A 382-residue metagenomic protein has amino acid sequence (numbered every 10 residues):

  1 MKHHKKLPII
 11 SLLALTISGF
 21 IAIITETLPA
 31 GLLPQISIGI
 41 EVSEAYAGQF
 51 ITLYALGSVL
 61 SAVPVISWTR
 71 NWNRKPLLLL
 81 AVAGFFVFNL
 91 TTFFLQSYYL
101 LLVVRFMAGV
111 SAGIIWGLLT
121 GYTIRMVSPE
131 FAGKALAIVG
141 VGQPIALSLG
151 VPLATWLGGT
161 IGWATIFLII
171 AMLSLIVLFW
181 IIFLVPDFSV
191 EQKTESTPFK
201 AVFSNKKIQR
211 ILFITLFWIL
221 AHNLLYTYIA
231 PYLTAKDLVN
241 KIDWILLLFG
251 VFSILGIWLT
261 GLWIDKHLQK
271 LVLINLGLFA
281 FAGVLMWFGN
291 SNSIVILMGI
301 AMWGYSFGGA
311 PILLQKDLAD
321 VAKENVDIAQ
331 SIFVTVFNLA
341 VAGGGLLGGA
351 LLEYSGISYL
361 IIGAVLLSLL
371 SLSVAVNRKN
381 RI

Functional and structural regions predicted by a protein language model:
E41, N73, F94-L100, G289-S291: Helix-breaking motifs and short loop linkers at transmembrane-helix boundaries and internal kinks in secondary membrane
L60-Q96: Conserved MFS/SLC helix-loop-helix module at the cytosolic interface between two early adjacent transmembrane helices
S61-N73, G256-L268, L352: Helix-to-loop junctions at the C-terminal end of transmembrane segments in multipass secondary transporters
F88-T91, Y99-M107, I294-M302: Paired small-residue
L100, P129, A137-F183, Y228 (+1 more regions): Helix-loop-helix hairpin linking two adjacent transmembrane segments in secondary transporters
V104-G142: Cytoplasmic helix-loop-helix junction between adjacent transmembrane helices in 12-TM secondary transporters
K270-L314: C-terminal transmembrane helical hairpin of 12-TM major facilitator-type secondary transporters
V321-G356, G363-A364: A late C-terminal transmembrane helix in Major Facilitator Superfamily
